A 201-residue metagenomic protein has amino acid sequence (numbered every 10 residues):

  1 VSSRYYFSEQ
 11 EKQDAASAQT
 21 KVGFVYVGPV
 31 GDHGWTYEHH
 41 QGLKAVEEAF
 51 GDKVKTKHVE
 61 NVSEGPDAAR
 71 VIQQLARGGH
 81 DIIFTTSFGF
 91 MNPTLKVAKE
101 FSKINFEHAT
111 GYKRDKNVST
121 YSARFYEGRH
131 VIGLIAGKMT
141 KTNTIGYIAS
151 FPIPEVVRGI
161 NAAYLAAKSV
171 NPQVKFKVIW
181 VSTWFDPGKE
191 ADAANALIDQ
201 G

Functional and structural regions predicted by a protein language model:
V1-T20: Short, low-complexity disordered leader/linker segments with a strong preference for bacterial N-terminal type II
T20-V27, V54-T56, T144-G146, K175-F176: Short, well-ordered beta-strand elements
G23-G42, V46, F50, K57-A68 (+2 more regions): Extracytoplasmic "Venus flytrap"
L43, H130-V178: An alpha-beta-alpha
K55-Q74, S182-I198: Structural motif
G79-S87, E107-A109, Q200-G201: Periplasmic-binding protein-like
T86-E100, A191-G201: Hydrophobic alpha-helical
K99-A123: Flexible loop/hinge segments that line or gate small-molecule binding clefts
